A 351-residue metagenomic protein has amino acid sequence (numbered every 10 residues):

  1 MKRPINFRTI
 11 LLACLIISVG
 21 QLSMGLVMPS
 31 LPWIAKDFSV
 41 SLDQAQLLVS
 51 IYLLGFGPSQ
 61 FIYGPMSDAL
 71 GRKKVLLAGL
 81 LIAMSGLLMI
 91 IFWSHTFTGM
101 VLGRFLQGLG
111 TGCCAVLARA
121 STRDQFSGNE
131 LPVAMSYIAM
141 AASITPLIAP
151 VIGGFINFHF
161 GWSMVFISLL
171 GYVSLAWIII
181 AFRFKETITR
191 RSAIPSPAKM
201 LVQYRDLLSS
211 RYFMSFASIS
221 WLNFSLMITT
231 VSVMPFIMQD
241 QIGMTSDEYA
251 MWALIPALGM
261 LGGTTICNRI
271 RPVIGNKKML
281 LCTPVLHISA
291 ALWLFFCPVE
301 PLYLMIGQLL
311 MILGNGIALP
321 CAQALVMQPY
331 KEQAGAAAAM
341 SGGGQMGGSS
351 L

Functional and structural regions predicted by a protein language model:
M1-R3, K185-F216: Juxtamembrane intracellular "pre-TM" segments in multi-pass secondary transporters
P58-T96: Conserved MFS/SLC helix-loop-helix module at the cytosolic interface between two early adjacent transmembrane helices
Q60-G71, G263-N276: Helix-to-loop junctions at the C-terminal end of transmembrane segments in multipass secondary transporters
G86, T98-L106, L302-L310: Paired small-residue
G103-I144: Cytoplasmic helix-loop-helix junction between adjacent transmembrane helices in 12-TM secondary transporters
G171-R190: C-terminal membrane-cytosol helix-exit motif in multi-pass small-molecule transporters
K278-A322: C-terminal transmembrane helical hairpin of 12-TM major facilitator-type secondary transporters
M327-L351: A late C-terminal transmembrane helix in Major Facilitator Superfamily
